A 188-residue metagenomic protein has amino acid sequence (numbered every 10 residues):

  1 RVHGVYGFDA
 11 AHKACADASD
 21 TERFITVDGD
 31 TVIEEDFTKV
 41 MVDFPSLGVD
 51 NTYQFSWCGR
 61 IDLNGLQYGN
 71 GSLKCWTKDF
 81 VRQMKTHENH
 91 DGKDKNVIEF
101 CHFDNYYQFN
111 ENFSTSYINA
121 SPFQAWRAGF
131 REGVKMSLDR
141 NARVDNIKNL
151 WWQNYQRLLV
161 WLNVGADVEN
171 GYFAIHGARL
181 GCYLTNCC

Functional and structural regions predicted by a protein language model:
R1-Y6: Conserved donor nucleotide-binding strand/loop of the catalytic core
G7-A18: Glycine-rich, basic loop-to-helix element that forms the pyrophosphate-binding segment of sugar-nucleotide handling
H12-K13, E35-L47: Short alpha-helix within the catalytic core of nucleotide-sugar-dependent glycosyltransferases
F24: Short aromatic/hydrophobic "clamp" motif used to bind/position activated sugar donors
D28-V32: The conserved acidic donor/metal-binding loop of glycosyltransferases
M41-C188: Catalytic-site signature of metal-activated, phosphate-bearing donor transferases, centered on the GT-A/GT-A-like
